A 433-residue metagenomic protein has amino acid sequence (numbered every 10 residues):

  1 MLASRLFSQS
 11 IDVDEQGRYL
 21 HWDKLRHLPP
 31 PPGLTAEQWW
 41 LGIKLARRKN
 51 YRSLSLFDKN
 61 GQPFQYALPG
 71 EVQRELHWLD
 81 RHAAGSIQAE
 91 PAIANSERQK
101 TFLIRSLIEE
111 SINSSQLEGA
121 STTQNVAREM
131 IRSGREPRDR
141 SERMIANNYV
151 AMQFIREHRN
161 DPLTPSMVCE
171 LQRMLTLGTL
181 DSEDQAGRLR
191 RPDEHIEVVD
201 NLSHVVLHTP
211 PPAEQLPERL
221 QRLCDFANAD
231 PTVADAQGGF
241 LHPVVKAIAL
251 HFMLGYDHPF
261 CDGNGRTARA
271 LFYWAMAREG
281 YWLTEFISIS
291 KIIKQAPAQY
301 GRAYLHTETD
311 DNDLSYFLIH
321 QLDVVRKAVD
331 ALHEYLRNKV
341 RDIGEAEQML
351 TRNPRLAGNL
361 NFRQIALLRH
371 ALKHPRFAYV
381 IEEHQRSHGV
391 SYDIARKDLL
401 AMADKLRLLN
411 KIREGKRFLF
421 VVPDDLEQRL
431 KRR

Functional and structural regions predicted by a protein language model:
M1-R433: FIC/Doc superfamily catalytic core
